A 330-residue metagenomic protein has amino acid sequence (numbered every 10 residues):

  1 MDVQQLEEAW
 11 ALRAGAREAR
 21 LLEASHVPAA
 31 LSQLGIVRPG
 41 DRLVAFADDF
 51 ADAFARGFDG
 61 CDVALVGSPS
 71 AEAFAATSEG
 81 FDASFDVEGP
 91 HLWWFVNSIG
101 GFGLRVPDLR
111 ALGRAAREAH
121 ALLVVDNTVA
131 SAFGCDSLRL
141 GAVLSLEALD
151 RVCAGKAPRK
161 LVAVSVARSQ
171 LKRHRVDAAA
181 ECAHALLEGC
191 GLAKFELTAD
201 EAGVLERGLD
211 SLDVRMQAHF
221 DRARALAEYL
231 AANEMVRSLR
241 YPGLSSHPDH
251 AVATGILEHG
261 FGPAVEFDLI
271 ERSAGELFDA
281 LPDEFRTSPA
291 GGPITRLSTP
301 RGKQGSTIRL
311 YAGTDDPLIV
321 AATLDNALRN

Functional and structural regions predicted by a protein language model:
M1-A16, S306-D315: N-terminal "arm"/small-domain region of PLP-dependent enzymes with the aminotransferase-like
Q5-M235, S246, A327: Conserved PLP-enzyme active-site core in the AAT-like
M235-N326: Conserved C-terminal alpha-helix-loop-beta "cap" of PLP-dependent enzymes that closes/shapes the active-site mouth
